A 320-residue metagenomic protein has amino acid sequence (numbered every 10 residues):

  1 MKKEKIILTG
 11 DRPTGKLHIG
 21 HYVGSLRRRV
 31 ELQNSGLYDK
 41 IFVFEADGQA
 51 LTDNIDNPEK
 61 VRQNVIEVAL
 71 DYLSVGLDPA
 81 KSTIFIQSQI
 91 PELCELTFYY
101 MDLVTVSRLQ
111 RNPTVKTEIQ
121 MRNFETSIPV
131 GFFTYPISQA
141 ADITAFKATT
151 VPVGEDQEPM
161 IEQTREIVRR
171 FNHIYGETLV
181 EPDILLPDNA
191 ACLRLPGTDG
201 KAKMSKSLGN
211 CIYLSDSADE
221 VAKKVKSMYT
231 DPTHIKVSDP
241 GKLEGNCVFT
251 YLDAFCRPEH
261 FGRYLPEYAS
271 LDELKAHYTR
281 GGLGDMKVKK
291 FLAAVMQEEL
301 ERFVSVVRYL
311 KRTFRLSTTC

Functional and structural regions predicted by a protein language model:
K2-A141, Q297-S305: N-terminal Rossmann-like or analogous alpha/beta NTP/dinucleotide-binding catalytic cores that position adenine
T9-D11, I86, K147, G197 (+2 more regions): Pocket-edge structural micro-motifs
L17-L26, F42, D47, N57-N64 (+5 more regions): Structured ligand/cofactor/substrate-binding pocket environments in proteins
Y22, D56, T105, R111-T114 (+10 more regions): Short capping/connector residues at structural and topological boundaries
T52, D56, A148, T233-K236 (+1 more regions): Short amphipathic alpha-helical interaction patches enriched in hydrophobic/aromatic residues with interspersed Lys/Arg
Y72, Y100, D156, K201 (+1 more regions): Divalent metal-coordination and catalytic microenvironments
P159, R165-C320: Conserved nucleotide- and phosphate/pyrophosphate-binding catalytic cores in adenylate/nucleotidyl-handling enzymes
